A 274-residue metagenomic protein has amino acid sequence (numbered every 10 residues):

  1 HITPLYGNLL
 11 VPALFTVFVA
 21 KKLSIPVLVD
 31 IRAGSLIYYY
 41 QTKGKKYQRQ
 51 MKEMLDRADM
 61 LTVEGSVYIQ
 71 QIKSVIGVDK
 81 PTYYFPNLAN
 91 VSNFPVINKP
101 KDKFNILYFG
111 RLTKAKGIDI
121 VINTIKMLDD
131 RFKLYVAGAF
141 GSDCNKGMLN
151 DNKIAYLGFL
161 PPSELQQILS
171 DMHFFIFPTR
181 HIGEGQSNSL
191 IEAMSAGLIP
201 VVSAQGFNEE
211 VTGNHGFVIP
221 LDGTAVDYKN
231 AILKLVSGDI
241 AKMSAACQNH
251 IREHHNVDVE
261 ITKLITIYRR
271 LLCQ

Functional and structural regions predicted by a protein language model:
P4-L9, V27-G44: A short, histidine- and acid-enriched strand-loop-helix "catalytic/donor-clamping" loop that lines the nucleotide-sugar
Q50-P95: Donor nucleotide-sugar binding/catalytic pocket of nucleotide-sugar-dependent glycosyltransferases
A89, N98-K116, I122-M127, Y135: Conserved donor-binding/catalytic core segment of Leloir-type glycosyltransferases
C144-S163: Nucleotide-activated donor-binding/catalytic signature segment of Leloir-type glycosyltransferases, i.e., the conserved
F159-L160, Q167-M172: Short alpha-helical donor nucleotide-sugar binding micro-motif in glycosyltransferases
L198-V202: Short hydrophobic beta-strand element within catalytic cores of glycosyltransferases and related nucleotide-activated
G213-A225, L233-D239: Conserved acidic donor-binding segment of nucleotide-sugar-dependent glycosyltransferases
A241-H254, E260: A short, well-ordered alpha-helix in the C-terminal region of glycosyltransferases
